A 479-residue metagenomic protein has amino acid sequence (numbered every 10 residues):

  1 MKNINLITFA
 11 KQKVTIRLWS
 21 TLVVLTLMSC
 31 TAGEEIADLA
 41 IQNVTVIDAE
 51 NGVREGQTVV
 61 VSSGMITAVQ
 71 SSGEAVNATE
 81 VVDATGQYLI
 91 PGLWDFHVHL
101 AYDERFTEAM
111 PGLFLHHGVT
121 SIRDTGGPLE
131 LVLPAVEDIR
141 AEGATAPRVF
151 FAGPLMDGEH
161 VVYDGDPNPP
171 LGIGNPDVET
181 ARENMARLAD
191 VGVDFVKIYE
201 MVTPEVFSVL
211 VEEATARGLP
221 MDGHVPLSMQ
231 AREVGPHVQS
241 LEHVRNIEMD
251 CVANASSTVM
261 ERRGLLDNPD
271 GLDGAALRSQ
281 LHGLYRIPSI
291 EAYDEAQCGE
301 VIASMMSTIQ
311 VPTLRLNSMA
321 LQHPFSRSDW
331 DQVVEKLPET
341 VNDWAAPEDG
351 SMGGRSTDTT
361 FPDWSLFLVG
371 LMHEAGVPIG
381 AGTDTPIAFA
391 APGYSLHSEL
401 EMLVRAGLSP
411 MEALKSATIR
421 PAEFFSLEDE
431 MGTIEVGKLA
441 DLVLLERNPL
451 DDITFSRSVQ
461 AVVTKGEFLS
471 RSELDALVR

Functional and structural regions predicted by a protein language model:
M1-T15: N-terminal secretory signal peptides that target proteins for export/translocation
L27-S29: C-terminal motif of bacterial Sec signal peptides marking the signal peptidase cleavage site
E34-A37, V46, E50-I90: Histidine-rich, glycine-flanked metal-binding segment
L39, A75-L115, T120: Replace "His-x-His-based motif
V46-T58, S71, A391, S409-L414 (+1 more regions): Acidic, glycine-enriched loop/beta-strand segments at the rims of small-molecule binding/catalytic pockets
F96-R105, G165-T180: Active-site mouth loops of central-metabolism enzymes
M110-V132, A146-P154, D190-M201, V211 (+6 more regions): Divalent metal-dependent hydrolysis catalytic cores, especially in the metallo-beta-lactamase
N184-D194, V202, I247, C251-A406: Active-site neighborhoods of metal-dependent hydrolases
